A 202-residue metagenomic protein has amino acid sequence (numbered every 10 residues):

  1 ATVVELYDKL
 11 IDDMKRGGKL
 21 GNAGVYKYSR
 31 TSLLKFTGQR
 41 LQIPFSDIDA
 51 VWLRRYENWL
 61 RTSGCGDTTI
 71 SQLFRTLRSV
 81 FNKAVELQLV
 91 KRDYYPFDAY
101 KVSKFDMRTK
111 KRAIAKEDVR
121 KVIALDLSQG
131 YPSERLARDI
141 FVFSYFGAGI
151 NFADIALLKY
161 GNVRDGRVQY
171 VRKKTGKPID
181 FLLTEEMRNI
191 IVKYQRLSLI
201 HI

Functional and structural regions predicted by a protein language model:
A1: Basic/aromatic DNA-contact patch characteristic of tyrosine site-specific recombinases
D8-G21, T31-K110, L125-Q129: N-terminal core-binding DNA-recognition domain of tyrosine recombinases/integrases
Y28, T68, Q72-S79, I114-E117 (+3 more regions): Generic recognition of stable, solvent-exposed alpha-helical segments in well-folded globular domains
S71, Y94-F152, A156: Basic, Lys/Arg- and aromatic-enriched nucleic-acid-binding interface segment
D98-A99, L157-R196: Conserved tyrosine-mediated DNA breakage-rejoining catalytic core shared by Y-recombinases
I200-I202: Conserved small/polar residues in nucleotide/adenosyl-binding loops
